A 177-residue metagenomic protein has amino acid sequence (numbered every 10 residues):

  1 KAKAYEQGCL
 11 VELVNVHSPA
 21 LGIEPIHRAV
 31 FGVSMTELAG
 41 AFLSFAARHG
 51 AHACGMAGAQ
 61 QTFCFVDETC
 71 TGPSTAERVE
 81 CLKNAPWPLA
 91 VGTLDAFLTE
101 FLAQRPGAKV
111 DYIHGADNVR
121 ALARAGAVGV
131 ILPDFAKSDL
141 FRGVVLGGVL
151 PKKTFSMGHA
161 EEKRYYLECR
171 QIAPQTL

Functional and structural regions predicted by a protein language model:
K1-L177: Surface-exposed, charge/polar-rich loops and edge strands
